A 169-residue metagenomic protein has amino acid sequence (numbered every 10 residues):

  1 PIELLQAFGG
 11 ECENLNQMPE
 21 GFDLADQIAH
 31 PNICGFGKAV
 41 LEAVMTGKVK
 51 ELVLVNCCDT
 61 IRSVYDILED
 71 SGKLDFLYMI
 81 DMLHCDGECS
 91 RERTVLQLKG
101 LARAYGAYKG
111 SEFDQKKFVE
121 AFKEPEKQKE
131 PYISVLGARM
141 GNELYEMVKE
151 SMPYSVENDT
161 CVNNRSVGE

Functional and structural regions predicted by a protein language model:
P1-E169: An N-terminal assembly and electron-transfer interface module characteristic of large anaerobic redox and radical
